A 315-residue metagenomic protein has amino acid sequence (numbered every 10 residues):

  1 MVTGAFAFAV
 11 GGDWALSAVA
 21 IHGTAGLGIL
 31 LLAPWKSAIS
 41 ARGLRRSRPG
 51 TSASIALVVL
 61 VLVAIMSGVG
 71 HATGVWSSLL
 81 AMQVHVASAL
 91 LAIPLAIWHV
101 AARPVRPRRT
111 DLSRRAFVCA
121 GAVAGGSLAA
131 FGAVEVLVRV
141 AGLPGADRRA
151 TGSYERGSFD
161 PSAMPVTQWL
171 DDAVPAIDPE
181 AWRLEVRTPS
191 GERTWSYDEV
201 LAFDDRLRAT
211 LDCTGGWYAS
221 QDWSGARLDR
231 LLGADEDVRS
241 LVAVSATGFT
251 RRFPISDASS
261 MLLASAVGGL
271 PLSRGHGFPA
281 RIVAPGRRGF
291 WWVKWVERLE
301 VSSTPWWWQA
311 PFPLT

Functional and structural regions predicted by a protein language model:
M1-R149, S153-E155, F159-P165, A173 (+1 more regions): Membrane-embedded alpha-helical bundles that constitute the cytochrome b-like, heme-associated redox core of multi-pass
G70-T73, L137-T315: Structured, non-membrane catalytic/scaffold regions adjacent to prosthetic-group chemistry
